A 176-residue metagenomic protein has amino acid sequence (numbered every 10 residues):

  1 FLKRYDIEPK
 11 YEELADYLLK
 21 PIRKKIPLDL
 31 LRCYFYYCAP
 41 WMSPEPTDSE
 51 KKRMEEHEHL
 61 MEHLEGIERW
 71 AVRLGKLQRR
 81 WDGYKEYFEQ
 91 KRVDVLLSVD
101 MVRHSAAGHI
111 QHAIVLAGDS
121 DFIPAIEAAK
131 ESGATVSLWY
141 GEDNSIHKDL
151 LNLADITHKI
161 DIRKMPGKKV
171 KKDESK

Functional and structural regions predicted by a protein language model:
F1-E89, T135, G141: Domain-level signal for Mg2+-assisted phosphodiester chemistry and nucleotide/NA-binding surfaces in nucleic-acid
G66-K176: Nuclease catalytic cores that cleave nucleic-acid phosphodiester bonds, predominantly acidic two-metal-ion
